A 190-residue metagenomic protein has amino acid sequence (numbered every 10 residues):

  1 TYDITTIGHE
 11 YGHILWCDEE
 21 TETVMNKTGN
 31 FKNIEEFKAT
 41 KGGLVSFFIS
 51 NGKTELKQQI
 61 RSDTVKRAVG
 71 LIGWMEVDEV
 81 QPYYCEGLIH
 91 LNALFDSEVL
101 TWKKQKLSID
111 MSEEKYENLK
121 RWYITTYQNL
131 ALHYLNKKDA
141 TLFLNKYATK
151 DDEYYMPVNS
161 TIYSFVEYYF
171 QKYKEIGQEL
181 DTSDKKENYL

Functional and structural regions predicted by a protein language model:
T1, K32-E36, Q58: Solvent-exposed, acidic/flexible segments
Y2-D18, L44: Active-site recognition of the HExxH zinc-binding catalytic motif
D3, I7, K115-T126, T161 (+2 more regions): General structural feature for long, well-ordered alpha-helical segments within catalytic domains of soluble enzymes
C17-F37: Post-HEXXH active-site segment of zinc metalloproteases
K32-I49: An active-site-proximal "capping" alpha-helix that borders the catalytic cofactor pocket
L44-K150: Long, well-structured alpha-helical subdomains associated with metal-dependent extracellular/ecto-lumenal hydrolases
K137-L190: Extended, compositionally biased alpha-helical segments that mediate assembly or anchoring
